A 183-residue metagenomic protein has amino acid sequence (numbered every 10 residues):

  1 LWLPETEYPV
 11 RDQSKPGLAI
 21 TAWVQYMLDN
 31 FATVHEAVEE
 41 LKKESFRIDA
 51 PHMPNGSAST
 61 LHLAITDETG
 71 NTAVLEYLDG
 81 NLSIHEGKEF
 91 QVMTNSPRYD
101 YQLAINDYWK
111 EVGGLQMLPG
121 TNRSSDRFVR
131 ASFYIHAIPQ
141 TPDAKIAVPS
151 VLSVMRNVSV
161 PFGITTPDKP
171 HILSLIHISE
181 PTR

Functional and structural regions predicted by a protein language model:
L1-F31: N-terminal accessory/precursor segments of enzymes
V24-L28, V38, L152: Non-transmembrane alpha-helical segments in soluble domains of secreted/periplasmic/extracellular proteins
L28-E36, T141-K145: A short, structured loop/turn motif at beta-sheet edges
D29, E39-F46: Short N-terminal edge-element motif at the start of the domain
K43-L82: Catalytic cofactor-binding cores of redox enzymes
T72-T165: Flexible, glycine-rich surface segments
P170-L175: A structural signal for short secondary-structure junctions
I176-T182: Residue-level detector of conserved catalytic or cofactor/ligand-binding positions in enzyme active sites
